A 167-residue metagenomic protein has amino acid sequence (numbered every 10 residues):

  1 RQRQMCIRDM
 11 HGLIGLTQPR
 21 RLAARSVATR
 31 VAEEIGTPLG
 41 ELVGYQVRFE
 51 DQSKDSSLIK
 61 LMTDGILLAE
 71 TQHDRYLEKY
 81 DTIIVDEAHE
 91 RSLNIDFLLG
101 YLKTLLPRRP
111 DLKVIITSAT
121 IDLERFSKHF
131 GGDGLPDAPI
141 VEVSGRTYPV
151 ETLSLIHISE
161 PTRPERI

Functional and structural regions predicted by a protein language model:
R1-Q4, R8-S159: P-loop NTPase motor module signature
I158-I167: A short, hydrophobic C-terminal helix/tail in secreted or cell-surface proteins
